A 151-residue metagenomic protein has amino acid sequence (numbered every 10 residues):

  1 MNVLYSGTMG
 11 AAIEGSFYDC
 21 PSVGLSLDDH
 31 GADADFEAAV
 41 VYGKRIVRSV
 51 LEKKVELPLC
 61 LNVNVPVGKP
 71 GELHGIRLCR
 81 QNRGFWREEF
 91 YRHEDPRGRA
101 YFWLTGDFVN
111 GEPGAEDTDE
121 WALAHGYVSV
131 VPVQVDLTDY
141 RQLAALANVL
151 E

Functional and structural regions predicted by a protein language model:
M1-S6: Glycine/threonine-rich flexible loop motifs
G10: A short, glycine- and acidic-residue-rich donor-binding loop in the catalytic cores of nucleotide-sugar-dependent
I13-A39: Glycine-rich phosphate/pyrophosphate-binding loops and their adjacent beta-strand/loop elements at enzyme active sites
F36-E151: Electrostatically charged, flexible surface regions
